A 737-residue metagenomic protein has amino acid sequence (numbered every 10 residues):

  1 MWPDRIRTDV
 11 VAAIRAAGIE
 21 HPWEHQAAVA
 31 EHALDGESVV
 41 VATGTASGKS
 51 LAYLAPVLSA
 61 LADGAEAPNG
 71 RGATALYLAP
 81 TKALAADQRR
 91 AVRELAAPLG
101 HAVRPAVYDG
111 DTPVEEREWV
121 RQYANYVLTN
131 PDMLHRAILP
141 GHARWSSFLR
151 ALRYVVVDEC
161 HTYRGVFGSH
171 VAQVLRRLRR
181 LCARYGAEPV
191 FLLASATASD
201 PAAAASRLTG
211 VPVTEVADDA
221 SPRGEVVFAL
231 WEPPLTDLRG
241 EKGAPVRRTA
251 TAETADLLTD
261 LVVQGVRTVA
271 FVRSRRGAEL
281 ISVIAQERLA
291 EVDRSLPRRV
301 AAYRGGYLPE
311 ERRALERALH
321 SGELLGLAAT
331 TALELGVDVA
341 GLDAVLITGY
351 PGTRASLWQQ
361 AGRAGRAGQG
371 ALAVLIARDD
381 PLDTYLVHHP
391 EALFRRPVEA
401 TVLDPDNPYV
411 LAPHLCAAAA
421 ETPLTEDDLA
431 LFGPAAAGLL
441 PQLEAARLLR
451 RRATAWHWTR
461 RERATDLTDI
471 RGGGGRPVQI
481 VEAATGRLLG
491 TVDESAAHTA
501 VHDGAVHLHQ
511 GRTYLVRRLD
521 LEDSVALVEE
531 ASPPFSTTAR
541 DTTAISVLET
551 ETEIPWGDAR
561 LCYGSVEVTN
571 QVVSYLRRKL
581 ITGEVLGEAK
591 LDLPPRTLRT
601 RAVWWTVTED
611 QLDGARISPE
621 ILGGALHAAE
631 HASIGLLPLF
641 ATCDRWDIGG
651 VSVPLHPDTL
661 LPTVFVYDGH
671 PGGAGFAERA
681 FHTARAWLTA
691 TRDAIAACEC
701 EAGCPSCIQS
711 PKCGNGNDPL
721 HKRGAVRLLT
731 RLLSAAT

Functional and structural regions predicted by a protein language model:
M1-A17, H21-E24, A28, L34-S50 (+3 more regions): Helicase motor core with emphasis on the C-terminal RecA-like subdomain
G370-A373, D379-F394, D404, Y409 (+5 more regions): Extended Lys/Arg-rich polyanion-binding regions
C698, G703-C707: Short cysteine clusters
S706, N715-G716: Juxtamembrane regulatory segments of integral membrane proteins
S710: Cys/His-rich metal-chelating microdomains
